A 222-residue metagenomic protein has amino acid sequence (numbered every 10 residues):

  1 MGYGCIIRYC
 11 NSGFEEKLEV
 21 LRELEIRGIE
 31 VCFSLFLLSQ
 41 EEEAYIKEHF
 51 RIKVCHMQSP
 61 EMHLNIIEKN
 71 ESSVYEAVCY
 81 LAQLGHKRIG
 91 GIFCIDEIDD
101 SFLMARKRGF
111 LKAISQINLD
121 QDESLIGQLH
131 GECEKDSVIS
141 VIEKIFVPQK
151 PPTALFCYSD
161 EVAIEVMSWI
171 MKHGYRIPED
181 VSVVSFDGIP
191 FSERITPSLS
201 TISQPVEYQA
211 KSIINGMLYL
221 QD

Functional and structural regions predicted by a protein language model:
M1, S73-E76, S101-Q121, S137 (+2 more regions): Short, solvent-exposed amphipathic alpha-helices that sit in or adjacent to ligand/effector-binding or catalytic
M1-C5, R88-E97: Short beta-strand segments enriched in small/hydrophobic residues
M1-I29, L38, A44: N-terminal pre-domain/capping segments
I7-E23, V74, L125-Q149: Structural motif
Q40-S73, E161, D187-L199: Flexible loop/hinge segments that line or gate small-molecule binding clefts
M62, I66-G91, R108, K112 (+3 more regions): Hydrophobic alpha-helical segments within soluble ligand-binding/sensing domains
R88, Q121-L125, I177-V183: Short acidic capping loops at alpha-helix termini that bridge into adjacent secondary structure
I139-D222: Flexible loop/turn connectors
